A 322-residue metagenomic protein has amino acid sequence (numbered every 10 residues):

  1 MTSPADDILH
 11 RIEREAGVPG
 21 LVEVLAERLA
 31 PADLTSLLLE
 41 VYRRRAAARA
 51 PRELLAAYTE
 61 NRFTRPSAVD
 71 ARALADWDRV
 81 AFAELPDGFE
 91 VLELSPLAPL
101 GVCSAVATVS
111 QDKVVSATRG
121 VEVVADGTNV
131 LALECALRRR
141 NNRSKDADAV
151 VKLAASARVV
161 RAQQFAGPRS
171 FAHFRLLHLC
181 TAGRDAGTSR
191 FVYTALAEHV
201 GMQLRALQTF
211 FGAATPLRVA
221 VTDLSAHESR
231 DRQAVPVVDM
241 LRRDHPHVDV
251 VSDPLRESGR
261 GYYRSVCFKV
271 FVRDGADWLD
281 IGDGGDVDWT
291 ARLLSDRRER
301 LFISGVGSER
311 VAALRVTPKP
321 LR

Functional and structural regions predicted by a protein language model:
M1-R322: TRNA-recognition modules of translation machinery and tRNA-sensing kinases, especially anticodon-binding
